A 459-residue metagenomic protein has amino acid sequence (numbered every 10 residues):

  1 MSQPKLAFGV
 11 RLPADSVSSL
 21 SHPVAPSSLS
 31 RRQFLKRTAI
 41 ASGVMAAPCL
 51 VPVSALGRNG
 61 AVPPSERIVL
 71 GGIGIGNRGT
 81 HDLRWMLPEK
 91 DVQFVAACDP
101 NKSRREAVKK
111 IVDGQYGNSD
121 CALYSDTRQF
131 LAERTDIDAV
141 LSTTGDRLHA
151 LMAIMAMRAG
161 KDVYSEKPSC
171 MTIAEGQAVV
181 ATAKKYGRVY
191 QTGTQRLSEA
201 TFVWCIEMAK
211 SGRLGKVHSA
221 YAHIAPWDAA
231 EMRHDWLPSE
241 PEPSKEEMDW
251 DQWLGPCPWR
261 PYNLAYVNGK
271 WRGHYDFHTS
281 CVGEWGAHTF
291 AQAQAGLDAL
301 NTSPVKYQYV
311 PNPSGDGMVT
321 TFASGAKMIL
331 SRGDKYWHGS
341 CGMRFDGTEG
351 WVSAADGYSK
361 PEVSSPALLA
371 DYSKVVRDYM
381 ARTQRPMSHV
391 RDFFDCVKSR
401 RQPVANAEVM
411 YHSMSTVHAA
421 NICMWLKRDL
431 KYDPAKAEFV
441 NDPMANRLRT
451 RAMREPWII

Functional and structural regions predicted by a protein language model:
S2-S165, A174-V189: N-terminal glycine-/serine-/threonine-rich beta1-alpha1-beta2 phosphate-ribose binding loop of Rossmann-like
L56, W204, K216, Y221-E408 (+1 more regions): Contiguous beta-strand/loop segments that form the cofactor/metal-binding neighborhood of enzyme cores
V69-I73, F94-D99, L123, L141-S142 (+9 more regions): Structural recognition of the beta-strand scaffold that forms the well-ordered cores of secreted hydrolase catalytic
G79, L123, H149, S198-T201 (+3 more regions): Conserved donor sugar-nucleotide recognition element shared by glycan-biosynthetic enzymes
E89, Q115-S119, A156, T182-R188 (+4 more regions): Secondary-structure transition/capping motifs at alpha-helix termini and the adjoining loop/turn into the next element
N101-R104, Y124, T143-L148, S169-M171 (+3 more regions): Short, solvent-exposed turn/loop segments enriched in Gly/Ser/Thr/Pro and often Arg
D162-Y164, S169-E247: A contiguous active-site-proximal alpha/beta segment in oxidoreductase catalytic domains
